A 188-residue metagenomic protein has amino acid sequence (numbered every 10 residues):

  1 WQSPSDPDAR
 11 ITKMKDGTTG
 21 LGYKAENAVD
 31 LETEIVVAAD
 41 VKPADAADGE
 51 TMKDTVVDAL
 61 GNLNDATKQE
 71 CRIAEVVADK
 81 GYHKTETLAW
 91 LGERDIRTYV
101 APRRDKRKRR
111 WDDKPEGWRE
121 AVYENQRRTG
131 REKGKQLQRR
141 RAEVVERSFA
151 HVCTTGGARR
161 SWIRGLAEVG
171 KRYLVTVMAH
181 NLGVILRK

Functional and structural regions predicted by a protein language model:
W1-K188: Anion-binding and metal-coordination hotspots
